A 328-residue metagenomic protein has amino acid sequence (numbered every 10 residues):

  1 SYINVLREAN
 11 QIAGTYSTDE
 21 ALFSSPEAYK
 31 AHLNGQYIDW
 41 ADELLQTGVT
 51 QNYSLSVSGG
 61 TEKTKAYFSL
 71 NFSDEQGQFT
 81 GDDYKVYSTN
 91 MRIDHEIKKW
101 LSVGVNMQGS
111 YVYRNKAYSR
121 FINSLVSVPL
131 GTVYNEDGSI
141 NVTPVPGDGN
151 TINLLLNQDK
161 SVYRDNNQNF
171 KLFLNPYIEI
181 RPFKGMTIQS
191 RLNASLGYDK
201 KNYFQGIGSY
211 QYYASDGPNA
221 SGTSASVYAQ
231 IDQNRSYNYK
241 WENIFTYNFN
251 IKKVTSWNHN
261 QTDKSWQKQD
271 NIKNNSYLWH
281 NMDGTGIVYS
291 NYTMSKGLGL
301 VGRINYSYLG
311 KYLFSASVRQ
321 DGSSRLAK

Functional and structural regions predicted by a protein language model:
S1-Y37, G77-Y84, S88, R92-F173 (+3 more regions): Surface-exposed loop/interface segments of Gram-negative outer-membrane beta-barrel transport/assembly proteins
E43-T47, V57-T61: Outer-membrane beta-barrel initiation region
T50, T61-E62, K98, R181-F183 (+2 more regions): Outer-membrane beta-barrel channels and translocator barrels
Y53-G59, L298-Y308: Structured alpha-helical segments in the cores of large, soluble enzyme domains
K63-A66, W100-V103, G185-I188, K311-F314: Repeated loop/turn-to-beta-strand initiation elements of outer-membrane beta-barrel proteins
L70-Q76, S315-S323: Transmembrane beta-strand segments that form the barrel wall of outer-membrane beta-barrel proteins
Q78-G81, S324-K328: Solvent-exposed loop/turn segments connecting transmembrane beta-strands in outer-membrane beta-barrel proteins
